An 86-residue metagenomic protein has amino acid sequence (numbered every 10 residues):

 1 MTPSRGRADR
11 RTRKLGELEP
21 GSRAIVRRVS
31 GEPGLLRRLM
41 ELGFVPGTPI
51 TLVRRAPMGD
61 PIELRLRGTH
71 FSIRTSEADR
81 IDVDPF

Functional and structural regions predicted by a protein language model:
M1-L18, E77-F86: Extended boundary segments
P20-E77: Amphipathic, hydrophobic secondary-structure cores in small proteins
